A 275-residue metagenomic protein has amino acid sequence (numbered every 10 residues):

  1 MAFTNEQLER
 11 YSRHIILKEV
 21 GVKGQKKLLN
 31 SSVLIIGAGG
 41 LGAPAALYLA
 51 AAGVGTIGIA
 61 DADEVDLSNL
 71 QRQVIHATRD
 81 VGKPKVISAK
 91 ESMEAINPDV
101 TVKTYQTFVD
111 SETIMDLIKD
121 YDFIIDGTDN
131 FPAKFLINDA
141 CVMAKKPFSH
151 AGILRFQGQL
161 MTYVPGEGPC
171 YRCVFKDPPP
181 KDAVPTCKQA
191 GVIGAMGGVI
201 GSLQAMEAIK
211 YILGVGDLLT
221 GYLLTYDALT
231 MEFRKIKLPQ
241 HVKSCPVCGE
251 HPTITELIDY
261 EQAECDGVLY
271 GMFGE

Functional and structural regions predicted by a protein language model:
M1-E275: Adenine nucleotide-associated cytosolic modules
